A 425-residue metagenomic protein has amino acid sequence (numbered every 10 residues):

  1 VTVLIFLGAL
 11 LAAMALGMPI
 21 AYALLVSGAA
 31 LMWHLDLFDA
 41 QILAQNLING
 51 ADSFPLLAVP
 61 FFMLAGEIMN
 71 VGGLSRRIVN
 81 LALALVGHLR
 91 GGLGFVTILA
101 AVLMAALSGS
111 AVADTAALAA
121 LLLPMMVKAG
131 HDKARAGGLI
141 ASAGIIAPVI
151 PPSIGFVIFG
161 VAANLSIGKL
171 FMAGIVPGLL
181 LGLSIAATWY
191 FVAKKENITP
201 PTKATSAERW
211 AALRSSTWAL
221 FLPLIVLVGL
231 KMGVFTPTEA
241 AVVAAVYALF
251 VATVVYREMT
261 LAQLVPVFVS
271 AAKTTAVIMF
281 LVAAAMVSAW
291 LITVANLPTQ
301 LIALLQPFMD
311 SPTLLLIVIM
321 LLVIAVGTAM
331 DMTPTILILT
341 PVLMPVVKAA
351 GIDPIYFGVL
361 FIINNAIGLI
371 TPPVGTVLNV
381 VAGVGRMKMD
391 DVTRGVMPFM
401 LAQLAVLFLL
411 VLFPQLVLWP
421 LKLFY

Functional and structural regions predicted by a protein language model:
V1-Y425: Alpha-helical transmembrane segments of multi-pass membrane transport proteins
